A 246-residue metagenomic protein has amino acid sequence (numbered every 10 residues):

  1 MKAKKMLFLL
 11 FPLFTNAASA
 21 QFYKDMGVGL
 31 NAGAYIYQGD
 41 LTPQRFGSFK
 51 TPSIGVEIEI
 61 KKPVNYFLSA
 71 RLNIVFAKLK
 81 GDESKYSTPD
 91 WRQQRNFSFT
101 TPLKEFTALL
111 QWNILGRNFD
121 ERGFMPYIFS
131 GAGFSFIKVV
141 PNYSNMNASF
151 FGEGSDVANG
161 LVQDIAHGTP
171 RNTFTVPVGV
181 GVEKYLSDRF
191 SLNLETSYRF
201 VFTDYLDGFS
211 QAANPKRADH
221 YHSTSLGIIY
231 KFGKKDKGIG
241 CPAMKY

Functional and structural regions predicted by a protein language model:
A20-D25, Y66-F67, G116-F124, L186-R189 (+1 more regions): Short loop/turn motifs that connect adjacent beta-strands in outer-membrane beta-barrel proteins
A20-K61, G233, Y246: Short glycine/proline- and aromatic-enriched beta-strand/turn motifs that initiate or cap beta-hairpins
K24, K50-I54, P102-F106, F124 (+2 more regions): Residues that define the transmembrane beta-barrel architecture of outer-membrane proteins
L30-A34, V56-K62, A108-W112, S130-F134 (+3 more regions): Residues on the lipid-exposed face of transmembrane beta-strands in outer-membrane beta-barrel proteins
Y37-P43, K80-K85, E121, I137-N142 (+2 more regions): Outer-membrane beta-barrel proteins
D40-F46, W91-F99, L115, Q163-G168 (+1 more regions): Extracellular loop and loop/strand-boundary signature of outer-membrane beta-barrel proteins
K62-G152, G227-Y230: Gram-negative (and chloroplast) outer-membrane scaffold detector with strong preference for beta-barrel transmembrane
L186-Y246: Predominantly the C-terminal beta-signal and adjacent terminal strand-loop region of outer-membrane beta-barrel
